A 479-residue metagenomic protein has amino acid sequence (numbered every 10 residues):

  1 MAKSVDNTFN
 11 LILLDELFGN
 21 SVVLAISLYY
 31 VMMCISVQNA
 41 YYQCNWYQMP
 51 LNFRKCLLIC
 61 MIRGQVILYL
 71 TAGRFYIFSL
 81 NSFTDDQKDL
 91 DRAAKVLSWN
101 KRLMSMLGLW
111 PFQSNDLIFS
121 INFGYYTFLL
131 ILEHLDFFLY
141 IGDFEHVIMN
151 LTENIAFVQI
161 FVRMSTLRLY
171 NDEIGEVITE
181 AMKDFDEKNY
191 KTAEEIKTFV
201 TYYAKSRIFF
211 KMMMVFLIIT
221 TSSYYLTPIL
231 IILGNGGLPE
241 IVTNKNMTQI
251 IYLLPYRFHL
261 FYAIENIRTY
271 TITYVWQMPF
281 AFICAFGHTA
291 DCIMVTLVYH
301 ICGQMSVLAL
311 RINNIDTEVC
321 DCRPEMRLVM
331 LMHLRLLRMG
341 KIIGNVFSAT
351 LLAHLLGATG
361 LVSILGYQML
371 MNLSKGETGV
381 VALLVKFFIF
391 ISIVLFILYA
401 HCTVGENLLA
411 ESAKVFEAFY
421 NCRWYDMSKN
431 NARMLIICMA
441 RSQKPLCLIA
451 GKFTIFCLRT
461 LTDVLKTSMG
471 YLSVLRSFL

Functional and structural regions predicted by a protein language model:
M1-L479: Membrane-embedded alpha-helical segments and the immediately adjacent membrane-proximal loops of multi-pass integral
